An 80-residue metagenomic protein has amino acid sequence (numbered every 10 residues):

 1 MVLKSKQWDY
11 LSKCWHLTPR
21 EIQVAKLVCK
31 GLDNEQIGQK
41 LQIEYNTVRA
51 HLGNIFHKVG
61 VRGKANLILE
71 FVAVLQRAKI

Functional and structural regions predicted by a protein language model:
M1-S5, N46-T47: Short acidic alpha-helix initiation/capping motifs at coil-to-helix transition points, especially at protein N-termini
S5-L11, G53-I80: Basic, Lys/Arg-enriched C-terminal extension of HTH/homeodomain DNA-binding domains
R20-V24: The N-cap/first-turn positions of alpha helices within or immediately adjacent to helix-turn-helix DNA-binding domains
K26, Q39, L69: A cross-family signal for key residues in well-ordered alpha-helices that form functional helical elements
V28-L32, F71: Short helix-to-turn junction characteristic of helix-turn-helix DNA-binding domains, especially the helix
G31-N66: Recognition helix of helix-turn-helix DNA-binding domains
